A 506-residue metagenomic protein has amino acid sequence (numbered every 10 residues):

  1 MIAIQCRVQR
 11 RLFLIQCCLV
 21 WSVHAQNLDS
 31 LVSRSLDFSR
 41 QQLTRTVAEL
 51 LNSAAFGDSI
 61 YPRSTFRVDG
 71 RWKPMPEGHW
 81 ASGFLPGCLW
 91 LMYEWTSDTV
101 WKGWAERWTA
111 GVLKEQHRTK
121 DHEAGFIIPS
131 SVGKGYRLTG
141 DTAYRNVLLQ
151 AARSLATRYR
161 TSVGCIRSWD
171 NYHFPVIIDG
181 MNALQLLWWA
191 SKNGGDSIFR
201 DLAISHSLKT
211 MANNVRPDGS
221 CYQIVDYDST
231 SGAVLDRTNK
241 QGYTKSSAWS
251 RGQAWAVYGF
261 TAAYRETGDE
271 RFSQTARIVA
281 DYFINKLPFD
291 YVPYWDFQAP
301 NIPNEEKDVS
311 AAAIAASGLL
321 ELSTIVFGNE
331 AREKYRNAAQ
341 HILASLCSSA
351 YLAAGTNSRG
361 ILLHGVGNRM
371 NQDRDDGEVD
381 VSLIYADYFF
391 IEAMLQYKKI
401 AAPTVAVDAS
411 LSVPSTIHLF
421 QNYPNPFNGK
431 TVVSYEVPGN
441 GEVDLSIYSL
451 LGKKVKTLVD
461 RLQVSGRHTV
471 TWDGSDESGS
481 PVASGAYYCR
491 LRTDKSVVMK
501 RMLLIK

Functional and structural regions predicted by a protein language model:
M1-S30: Bacterial Sec-dependent N-terminal signal peptides
Q26-V405: Glycan-recognition and catalytic cores of secretory/periplasmic carbohydrate-active enzymes
Y222, L235, V455-K456, V482: Generic structural signal for well-ordered beta-strand positions
V405-Y423, F427-S449, T457, T469-W472 (+1 more regions): Glycine-centered coil/turn sites that cap beta-strands in beta-rich domains
T457, L462-S465, T471, S480-K506: C-terminal tail/sorting-segment detector
